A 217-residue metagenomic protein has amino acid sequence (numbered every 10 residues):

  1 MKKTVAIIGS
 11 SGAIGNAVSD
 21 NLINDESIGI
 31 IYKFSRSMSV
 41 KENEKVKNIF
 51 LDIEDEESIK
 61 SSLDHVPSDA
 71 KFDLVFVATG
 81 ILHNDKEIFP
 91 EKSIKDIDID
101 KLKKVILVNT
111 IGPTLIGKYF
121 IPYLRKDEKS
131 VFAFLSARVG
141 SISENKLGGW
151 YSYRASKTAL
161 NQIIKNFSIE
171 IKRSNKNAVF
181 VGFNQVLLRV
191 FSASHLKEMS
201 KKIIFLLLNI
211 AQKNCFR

Functional and structural regions predicted by a protein language model:
I8-N24: N-terminal Rossmann NAD(P)H-binding glycine-rich loop of SDR-like oxidoreductase domains
I23-E42: Conserved glycine-rich Rossmann-like NAD(P)H-binding loop of the short-chain dehydrogenase/reductase
K41-I59: Rossmann-fold cofactor-recognition segment
I81-I106, I121, K129-R173: Catalytic loop of short-chain dehydrogenase/reductase
T114, T158-I169, N209-F216: Conserved active-site helix of classical SDR/Rossmann-fold NAD(P)-dependent CH-OH oxidoreductases
I171-L188: Conserved Rossmann-fold SDR core element
G182, H195-R217: C-terminal helical subdomain
